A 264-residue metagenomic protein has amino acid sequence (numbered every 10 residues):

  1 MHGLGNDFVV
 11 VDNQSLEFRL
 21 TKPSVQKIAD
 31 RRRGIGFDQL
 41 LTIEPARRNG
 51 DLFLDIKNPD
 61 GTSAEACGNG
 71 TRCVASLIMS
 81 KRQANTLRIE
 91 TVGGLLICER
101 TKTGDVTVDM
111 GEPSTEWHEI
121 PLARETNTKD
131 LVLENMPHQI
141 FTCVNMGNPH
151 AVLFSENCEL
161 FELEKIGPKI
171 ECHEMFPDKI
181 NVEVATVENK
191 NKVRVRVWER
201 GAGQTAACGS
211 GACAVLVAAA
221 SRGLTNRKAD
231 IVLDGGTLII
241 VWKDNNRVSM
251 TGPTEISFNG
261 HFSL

Functional and structural regions predicted by a protein language model:
M1-T103, V152-L264: A glycine-rich beta-to-alpha transition motif near the start of alpha/beta enzyme domains, typified by
Q14, D109-G111, V144, P253: Structured loops at beta-to-helix junctions and adjacent beta-edge loops in soluble globular domains
V108, T142, R196: Beta-strand scaffold of nucleotide-dependent catalytic cores
S114-E116: Ligand-binding beta-strand-loop-alpha-helix segment within the catalytic cores of soluble metabolic enzymes
K129-L160: Internal active-site segments that recognize and position negatively charged phosphoryl groups and nucleotide moieties
